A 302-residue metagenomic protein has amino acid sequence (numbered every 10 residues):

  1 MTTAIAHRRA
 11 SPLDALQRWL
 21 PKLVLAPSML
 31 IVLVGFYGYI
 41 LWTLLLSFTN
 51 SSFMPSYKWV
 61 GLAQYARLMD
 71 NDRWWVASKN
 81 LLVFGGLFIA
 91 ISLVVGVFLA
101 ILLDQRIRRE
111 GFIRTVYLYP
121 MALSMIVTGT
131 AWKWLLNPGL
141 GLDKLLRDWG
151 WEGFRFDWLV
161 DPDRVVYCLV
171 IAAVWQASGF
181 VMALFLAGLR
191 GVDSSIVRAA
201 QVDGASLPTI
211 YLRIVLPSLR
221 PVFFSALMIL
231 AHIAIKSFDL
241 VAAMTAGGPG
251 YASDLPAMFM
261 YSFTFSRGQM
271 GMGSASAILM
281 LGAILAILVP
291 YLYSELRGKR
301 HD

Functional and structural regions predicted by a protein language model:
M1-L16: Short, Lys/Arg-rich, polar N-terminal cytosolic tail immediately upstream of the first transmembrane signal-anchor
Q17-D302: A structural signal for multi-pass alpha-helical bundles of membrane permease subunits that mediate small-molecule
